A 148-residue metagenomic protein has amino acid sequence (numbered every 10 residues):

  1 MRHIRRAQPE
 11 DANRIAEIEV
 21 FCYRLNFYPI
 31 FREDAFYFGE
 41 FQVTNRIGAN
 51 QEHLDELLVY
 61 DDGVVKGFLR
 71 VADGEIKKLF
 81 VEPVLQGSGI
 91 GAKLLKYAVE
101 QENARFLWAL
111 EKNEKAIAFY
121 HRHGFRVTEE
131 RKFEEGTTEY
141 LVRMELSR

Functional and structural regions predicted by a protein language model:
H3-E17: A short beta-loop-alpha structural element at the N-terminal edge of CoA-dependent acyl/N-acetyltransferase catalytic
V20-I47: Conserved GNAT-fold acetyl-CoA-binding loop/helix
T44-L58, E75: A short helix-loop-beta-strand connector motif used in the catalytic cores of GNAT acetyltransferases and, in some
V59, V64-F80: Conserved beta-strand in the GNAT
L85-Y97: Conserved acetyl-CoA pyrophosphate-binding loop and the N-cap/start of the following alpha-helix in GNAT-like
E100-K112: Conserved GNAT acetyl-CoA-binding A-motif
W108-L110, R126-V142: Conserved catalytic-core motifs of GNAT/GCN5-like acyltransferases
Y120, F125: Conserved active-site tyrosine of GNAT-family acetyltransferases
